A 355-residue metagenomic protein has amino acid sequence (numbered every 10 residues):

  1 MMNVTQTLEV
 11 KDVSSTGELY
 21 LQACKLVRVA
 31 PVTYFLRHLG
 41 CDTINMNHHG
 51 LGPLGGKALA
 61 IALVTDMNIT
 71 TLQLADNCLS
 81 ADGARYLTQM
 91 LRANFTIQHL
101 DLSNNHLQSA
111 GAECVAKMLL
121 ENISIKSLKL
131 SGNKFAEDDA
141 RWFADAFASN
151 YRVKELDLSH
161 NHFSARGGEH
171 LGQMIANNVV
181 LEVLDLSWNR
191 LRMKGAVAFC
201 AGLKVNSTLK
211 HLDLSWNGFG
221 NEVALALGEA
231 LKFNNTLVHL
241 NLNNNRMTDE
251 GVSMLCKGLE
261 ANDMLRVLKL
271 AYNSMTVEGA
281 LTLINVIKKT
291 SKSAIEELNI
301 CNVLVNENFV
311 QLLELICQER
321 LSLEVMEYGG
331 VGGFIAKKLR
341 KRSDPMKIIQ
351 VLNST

Functional and structural regions predicted by a protein language model:
M1-T355: Leucine-rich tandem repeat or coiled-coil scaffolds
